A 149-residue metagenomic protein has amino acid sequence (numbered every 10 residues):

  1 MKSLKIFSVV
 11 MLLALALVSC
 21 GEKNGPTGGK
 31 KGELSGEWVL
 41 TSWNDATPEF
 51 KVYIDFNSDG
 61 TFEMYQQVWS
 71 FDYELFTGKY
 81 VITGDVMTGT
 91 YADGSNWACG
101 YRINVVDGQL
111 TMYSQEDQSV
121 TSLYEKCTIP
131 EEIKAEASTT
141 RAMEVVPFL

Functional and structural regions predicted by a protein language model:
M1-S8: Bacterial N-terminal signal peptides that target proteins for export
S8-V9, G36: A ubiquitous, low-specificity "background" feature that marks scattered single residues across proteins without
M11-A14: Repetitive helical segments and hydrophobic/amphipathic motifs
A16-S19: C-terminal motif of bacterial Sec signal peptides marking the signal peptidase cleavage site
G21-F76, T83-L149: Lipid interaction determinants
